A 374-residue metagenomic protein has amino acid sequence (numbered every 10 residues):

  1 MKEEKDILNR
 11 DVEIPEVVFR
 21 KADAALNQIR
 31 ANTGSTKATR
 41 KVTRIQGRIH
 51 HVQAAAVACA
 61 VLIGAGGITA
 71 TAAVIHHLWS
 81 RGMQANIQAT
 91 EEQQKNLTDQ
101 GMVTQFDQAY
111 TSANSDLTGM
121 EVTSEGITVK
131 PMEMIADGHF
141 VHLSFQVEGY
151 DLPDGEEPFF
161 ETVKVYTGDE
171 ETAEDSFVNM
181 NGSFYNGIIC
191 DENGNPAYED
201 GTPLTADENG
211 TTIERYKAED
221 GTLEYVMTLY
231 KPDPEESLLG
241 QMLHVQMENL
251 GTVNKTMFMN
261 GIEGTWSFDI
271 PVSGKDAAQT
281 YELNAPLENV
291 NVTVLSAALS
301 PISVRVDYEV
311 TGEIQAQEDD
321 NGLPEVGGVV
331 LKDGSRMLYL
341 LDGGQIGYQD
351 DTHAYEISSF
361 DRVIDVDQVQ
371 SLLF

Functional and structural regions predicted by a protein language model:
M1-G47: Disordered, charged N-terminal biogenesis/targeting segments of membrane/secreted proteins
R10, A22, L26, I68-F374: Alpha-helical, hydrophobic structural elements that either
P15, H50-Q53, D365: Alpha-helix initiation/capping motif
A31, R44, I49, A56 (+3 more regions): Intrinsic structural disorder/low-complexity segments
V42-V74: Internal signal-anchor transmembrane helix that establishes type II topology
